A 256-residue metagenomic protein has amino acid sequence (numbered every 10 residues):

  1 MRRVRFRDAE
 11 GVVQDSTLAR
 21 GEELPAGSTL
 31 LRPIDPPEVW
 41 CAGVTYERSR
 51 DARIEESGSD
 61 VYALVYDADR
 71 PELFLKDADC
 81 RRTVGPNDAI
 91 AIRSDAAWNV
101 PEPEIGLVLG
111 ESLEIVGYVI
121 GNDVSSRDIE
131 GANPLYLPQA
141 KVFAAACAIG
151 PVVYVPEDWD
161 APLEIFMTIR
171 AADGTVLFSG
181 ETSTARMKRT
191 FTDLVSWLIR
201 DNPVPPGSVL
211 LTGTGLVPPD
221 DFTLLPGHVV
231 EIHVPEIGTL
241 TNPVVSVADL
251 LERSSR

Functional and structural regions predicted by a protein language model:
M1-R48, E56, D193, N242-R256: Generic N-terminal segment detector
R7-E10, L109-L113, R170-D173, V234-E236: Short acidic-glycine loop/turn motifs at beta-strand connectors
L18-A171: Active-site microenvironments in enzyme catalytic cores
R127-R256: Catalytic-pocket segment enriched in acidic/His residues
